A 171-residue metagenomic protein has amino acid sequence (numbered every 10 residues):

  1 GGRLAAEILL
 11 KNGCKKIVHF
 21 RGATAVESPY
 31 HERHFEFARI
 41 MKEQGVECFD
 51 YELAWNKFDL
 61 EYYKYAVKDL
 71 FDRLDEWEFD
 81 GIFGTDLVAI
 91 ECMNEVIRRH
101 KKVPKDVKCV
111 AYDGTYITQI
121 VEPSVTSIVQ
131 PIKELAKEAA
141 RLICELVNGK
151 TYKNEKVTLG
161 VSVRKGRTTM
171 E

Functional and structural regions predicted by a protein language model:
G1, N12, P29, G84-V88 (+1 more regions): Replace "coordinates the UDP/GDP/TDP-sugar" with "coordinates nucleotide-activated sugar donors
G1-H19, L60-F71, Q130-N148: Hydrophobic alpha-helical segments within soluble ligand-binding/sensing domains
R3-Q44, E155-M170: An alpha-beta-alpha
K16, C48-D50, V103-K108: Short acidic capping loops at alpha-helix termini that bridge into adjacent secondary structure
H19, A38-Y65: Short beta-strand elements in bilobed, periplasmic/extracellular small-molecule ligand-binding domains
F20, Y51-A54, I128, V157-L159: Hydrophobic residues at beta-strand termini and immediately following loops that shape nucleotide-binding pockets
P29-R33, Y62-A66, C92, S124 (+1 more regions): Residues at alpha-helix caps and immediate loop-helix transition turns in enzyme cores, especially N- and C-cap
F71-E171: Flexible loop/turn connectors
